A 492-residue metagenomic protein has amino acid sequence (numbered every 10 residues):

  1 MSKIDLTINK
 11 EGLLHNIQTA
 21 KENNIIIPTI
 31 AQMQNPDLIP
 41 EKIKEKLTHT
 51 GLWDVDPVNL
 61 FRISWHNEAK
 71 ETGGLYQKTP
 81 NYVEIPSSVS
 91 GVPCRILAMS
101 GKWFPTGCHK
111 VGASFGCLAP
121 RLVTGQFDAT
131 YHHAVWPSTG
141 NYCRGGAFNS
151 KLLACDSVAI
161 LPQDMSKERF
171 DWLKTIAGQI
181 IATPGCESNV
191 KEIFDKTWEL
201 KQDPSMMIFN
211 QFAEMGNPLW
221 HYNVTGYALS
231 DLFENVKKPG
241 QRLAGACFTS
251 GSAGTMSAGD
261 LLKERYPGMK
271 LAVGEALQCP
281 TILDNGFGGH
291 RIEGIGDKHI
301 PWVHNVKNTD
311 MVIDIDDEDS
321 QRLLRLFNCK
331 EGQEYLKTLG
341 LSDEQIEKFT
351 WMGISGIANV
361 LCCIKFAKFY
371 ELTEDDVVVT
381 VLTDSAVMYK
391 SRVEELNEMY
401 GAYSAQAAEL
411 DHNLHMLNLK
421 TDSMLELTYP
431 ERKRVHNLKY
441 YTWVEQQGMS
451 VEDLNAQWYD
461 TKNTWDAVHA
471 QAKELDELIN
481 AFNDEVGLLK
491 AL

Functional and structural regions predicted by a protein language model:
M1-L492: PLP-dependent amino-acid enzyme catalytic core
